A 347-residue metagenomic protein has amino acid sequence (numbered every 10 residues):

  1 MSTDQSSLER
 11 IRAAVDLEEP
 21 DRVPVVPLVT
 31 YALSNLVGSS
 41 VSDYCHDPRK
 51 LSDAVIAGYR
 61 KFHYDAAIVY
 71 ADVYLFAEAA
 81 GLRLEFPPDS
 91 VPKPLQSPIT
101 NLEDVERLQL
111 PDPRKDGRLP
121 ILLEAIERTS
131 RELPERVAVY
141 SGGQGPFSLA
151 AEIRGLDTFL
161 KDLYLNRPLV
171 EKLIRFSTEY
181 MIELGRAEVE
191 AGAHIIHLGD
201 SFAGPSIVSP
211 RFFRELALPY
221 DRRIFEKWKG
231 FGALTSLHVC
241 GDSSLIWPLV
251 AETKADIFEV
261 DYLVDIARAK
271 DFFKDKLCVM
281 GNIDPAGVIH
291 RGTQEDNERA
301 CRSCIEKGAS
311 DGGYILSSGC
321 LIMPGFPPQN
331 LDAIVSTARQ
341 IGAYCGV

Functional and structural regions predicted by a protein language model:
M1-L33, S39-V41, A54, D65 (+2 more regions): Active-site loop segments of alpha/beta catalytic cores
T30-S34, V73-F76: Short active-site-proximal "capping" loops at secondary-structure junctions
G38-S39, L82: A short secondary-structure junction motif
D43-D53, R60-F62: Short, structured active-site "lid" loops
D47-R49, N101-L102, T293: Intrinsic-disorder/low-complexity, polar/charged segments
V55-L84: Glycine-rich, N-terminal phosphate-binding loop and its surrounding beta-alpha-beta segment
T100-L110: Acidic/polar active-site rim loop that often engages polyanionic ligands
